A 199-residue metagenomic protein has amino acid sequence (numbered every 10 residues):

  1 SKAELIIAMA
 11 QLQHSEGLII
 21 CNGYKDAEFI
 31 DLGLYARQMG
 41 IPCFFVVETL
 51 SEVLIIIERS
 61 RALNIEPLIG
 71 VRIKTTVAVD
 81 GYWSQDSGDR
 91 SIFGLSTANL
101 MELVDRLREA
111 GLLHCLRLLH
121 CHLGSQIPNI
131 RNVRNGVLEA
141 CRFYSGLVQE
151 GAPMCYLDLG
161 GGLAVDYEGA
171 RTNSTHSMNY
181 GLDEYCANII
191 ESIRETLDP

Functional and structural regions predicted by a protein language model:
K2-Y156, V165, G181: Active-site-proximal beta-alpha core segment in soluble small-molecule metabolic enzymes
E139, G161-P199: Active-site anion/phosphate-binding pocket segments in diverse small-molecule metabolic enzymes
